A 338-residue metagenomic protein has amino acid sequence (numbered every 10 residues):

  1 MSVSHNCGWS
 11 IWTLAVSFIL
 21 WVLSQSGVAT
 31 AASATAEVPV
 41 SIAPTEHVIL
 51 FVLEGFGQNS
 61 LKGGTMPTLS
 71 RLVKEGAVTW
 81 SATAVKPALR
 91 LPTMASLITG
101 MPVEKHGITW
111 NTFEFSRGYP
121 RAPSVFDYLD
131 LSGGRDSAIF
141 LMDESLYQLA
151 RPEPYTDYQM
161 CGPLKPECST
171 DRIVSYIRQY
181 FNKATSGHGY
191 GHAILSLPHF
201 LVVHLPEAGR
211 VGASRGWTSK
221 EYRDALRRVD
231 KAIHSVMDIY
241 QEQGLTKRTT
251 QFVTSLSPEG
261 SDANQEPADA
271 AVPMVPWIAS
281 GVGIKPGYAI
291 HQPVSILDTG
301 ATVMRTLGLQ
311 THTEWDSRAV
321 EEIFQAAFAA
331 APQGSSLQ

Functional and structural regions predicted by a protein language model:
T13-Q25: Bacterial N-terminal signal peptides
I42-P44, V174-S175, F181-T185, G209-T249: A long, amphipathic alpha-helix that forms part of the scaffold/cap immediately adjacent to metal-dependent active
I49-L50, T68, V229-P267, V303: Metal-dependent active-site segment of extracytoplasmic phospho-/sulfohydrolases and closely related
I49-V52, T79-S81, S96-I98, D136-L141 (+4 more regions): Structural recognition of the beta-strand scaffold that forms the well-ordered cores of secreted hydrolase catalytic
N59-M94, M101: Short, structured active-site-proximal loop/turn typified by the sulfatase FGly-forming signature C/S-X-P-X-R
M94-I98, P267-Q310: Substrate-binding rim/cap in mid-to-C-terminal beta-strand-loop elements of soluble/periplasmic
M101-G216: His/Asp/Glu-rich, glycine-adjacent segments that coordinate divalent cations and/or stabilize oxyanion chemistry on
V294, L309-Q338: Polar, surface-exposed loop/tail segments that function as active-site lids or cofactor/substrate-recognition elements
